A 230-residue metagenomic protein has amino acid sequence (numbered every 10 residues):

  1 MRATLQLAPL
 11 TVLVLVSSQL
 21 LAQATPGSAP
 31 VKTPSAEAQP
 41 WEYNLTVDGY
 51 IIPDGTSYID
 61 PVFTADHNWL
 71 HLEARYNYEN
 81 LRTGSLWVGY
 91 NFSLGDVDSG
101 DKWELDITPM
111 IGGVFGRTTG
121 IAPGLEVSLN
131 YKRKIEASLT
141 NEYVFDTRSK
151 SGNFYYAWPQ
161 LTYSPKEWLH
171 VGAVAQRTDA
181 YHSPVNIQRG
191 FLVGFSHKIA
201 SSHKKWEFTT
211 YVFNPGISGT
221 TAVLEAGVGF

Functional and structural regions predicted by a protein language model:
M1-P40: Cleavable N-terminal export/targeting peptides
A3-L7, V12-V16, G49, P61 (+3 more regions): Hydrophobic transmembrane signal anchors and adjacent membrane-proximal interface regions, especially in viral
A24-D48, K198, K205, P215 (+1 more regions): Flexible, glycine-rich linker and terminal segments associated with outer-membrane beta-barrel/transport systems
P34-A36, I59-N68, A74, T83-K102 (+5 more regions): Feature captures outer-membrane beta-barrel proteins of Gram-negative bacteria and organelles
E42-I51, F63, H67-N80, K102-F115 (+5 more regions): Transmembrane beta-strand segments that form the barrel wall of outer-membrane beta-barrel proteins
P53-G55, N80, R117-T119, S151-N153 (+2 more regions): Short sequence motifs at beta-strands and strand-loop junctions characteristic of Gram-negative outer-membrane
